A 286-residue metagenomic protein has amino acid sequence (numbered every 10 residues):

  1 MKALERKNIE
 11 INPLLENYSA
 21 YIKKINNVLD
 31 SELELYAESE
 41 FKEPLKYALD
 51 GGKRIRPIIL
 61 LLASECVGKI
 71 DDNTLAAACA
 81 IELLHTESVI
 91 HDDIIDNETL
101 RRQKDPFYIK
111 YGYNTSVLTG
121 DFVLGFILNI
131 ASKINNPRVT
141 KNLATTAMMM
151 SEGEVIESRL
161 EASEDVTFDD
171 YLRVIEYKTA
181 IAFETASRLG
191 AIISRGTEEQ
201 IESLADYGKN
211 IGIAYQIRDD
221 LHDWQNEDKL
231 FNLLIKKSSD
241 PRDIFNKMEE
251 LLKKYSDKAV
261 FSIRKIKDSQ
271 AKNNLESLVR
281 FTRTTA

Functional and structural regions predicted by a protein language model:
M1-T86, I90, I94-I109, T145 (+3 more regions): Conserved N-terminal diphosphate/IPP-binding helix and adjacent helical/loop segment of trans-prenyltransferase domains
K2-E5, V67, I90-K110, G120 (+4 more regions): Acidic, Mg2+-coordinating active-site segments of isoprenoid diphosphate-utilizing enzymes
Y47-K53, G112-S116, I175, M248: Solvent-exposed loop and edge beta-strand segments that line ligand/cofactor-binding and catalytic clefts
D50, C79-E82, T145, Y177 (+3 more regions): DHp/HisKA dimerization-phosphoacceptor four-helix bundle of two-component histidine kinases and homologous
L62, L189-G190, S262: Alpha-helical transmembrane segments of multipass membrane proteins
D72-L75, P137-K141, E198-E202, S269-N273: Short, solvent-exposed positions on alpha-helices
L128-T145, I244-F245: Transmembrane helix-loop-helix
F168-K178, N246: A short glycine-threonine-serine/GTX helix/turn-capping micro-motif
